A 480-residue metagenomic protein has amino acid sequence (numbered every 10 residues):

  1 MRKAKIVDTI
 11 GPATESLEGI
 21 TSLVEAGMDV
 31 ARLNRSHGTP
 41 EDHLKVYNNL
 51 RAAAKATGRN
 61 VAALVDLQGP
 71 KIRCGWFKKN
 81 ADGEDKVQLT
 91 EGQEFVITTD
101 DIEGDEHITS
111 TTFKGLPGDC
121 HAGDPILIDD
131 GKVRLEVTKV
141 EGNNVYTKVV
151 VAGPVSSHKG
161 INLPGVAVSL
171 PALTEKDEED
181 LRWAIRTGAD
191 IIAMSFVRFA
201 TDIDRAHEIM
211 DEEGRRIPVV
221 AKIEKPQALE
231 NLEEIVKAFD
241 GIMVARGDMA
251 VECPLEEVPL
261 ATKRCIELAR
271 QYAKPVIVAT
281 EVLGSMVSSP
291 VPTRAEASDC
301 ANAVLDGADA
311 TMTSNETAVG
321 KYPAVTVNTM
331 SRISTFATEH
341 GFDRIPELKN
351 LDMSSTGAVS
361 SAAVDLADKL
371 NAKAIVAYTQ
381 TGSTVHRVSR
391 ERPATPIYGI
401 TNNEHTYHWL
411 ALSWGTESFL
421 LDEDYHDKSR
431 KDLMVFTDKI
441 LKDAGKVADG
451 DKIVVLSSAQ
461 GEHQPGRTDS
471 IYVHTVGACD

Functional and structural regions predicted by a protein language model:
M1-D480: Non-catalytic helical/linker scaffolds that mediate oligomerization, partner binding, and domain coupling around large
